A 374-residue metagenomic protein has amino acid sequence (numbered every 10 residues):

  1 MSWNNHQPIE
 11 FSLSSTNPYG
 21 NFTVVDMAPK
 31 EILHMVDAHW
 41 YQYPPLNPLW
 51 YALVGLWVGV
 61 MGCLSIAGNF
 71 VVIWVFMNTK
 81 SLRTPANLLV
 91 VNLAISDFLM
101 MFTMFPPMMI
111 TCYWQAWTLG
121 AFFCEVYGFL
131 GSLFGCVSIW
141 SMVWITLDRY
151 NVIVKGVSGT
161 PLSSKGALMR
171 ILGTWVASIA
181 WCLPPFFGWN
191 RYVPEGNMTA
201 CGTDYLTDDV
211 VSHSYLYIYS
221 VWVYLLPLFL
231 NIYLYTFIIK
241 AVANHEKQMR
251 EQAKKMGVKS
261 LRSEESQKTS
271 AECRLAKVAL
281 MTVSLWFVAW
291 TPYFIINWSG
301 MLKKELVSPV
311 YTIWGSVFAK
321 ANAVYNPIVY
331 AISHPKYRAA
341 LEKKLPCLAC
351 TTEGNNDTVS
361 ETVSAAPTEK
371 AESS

Functional and structural regions predicted by a protein language model:
M1-P45, N244-A276, P335-S374: Intrinsically disordered regulatory tails of 7TM GPCRs
M35-P44, C112, A116-G128, S132 (+3 more regions): Loop architecture of class A 7-transmembrane GPCRs
N47-G59, P85-I145, N151-L162: Extracellular TM2-ECL1-early TM3 structural module of rhodopsin-like
W50-T79: First transmembrane helix
V58-G62, L99-Q115, G128, G135-M142 (+4 more regions): Helix-to-loop junction signature of class
I66-M77, M101-P106, L133-G156, R170-L172 (+3 more regions): Cytoplasm-facing ends of alpha-helical transmembrane segments in multi-pass membrane proteins
S141-I153, P185-G196, Y219-M256, V278-G300 (+1 more regions): Class A (rhodopsin-like) GPCR signature focused on the TM5-ICL3 interface and adjacent 7TM helical core
L230-N231, V288-A289, F294-W298, I313-V359: Seventh transmembrane helix
